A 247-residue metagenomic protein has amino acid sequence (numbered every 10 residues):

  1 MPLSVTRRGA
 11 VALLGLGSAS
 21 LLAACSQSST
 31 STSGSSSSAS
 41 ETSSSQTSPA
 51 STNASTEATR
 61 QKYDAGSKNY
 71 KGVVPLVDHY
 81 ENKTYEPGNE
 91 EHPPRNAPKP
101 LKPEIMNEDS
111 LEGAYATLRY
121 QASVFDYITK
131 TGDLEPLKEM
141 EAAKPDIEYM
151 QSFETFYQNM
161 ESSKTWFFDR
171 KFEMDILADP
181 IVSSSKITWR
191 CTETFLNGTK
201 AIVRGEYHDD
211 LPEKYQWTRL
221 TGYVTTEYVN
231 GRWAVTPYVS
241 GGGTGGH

Functional and structural regions predicted by a protein language model:
M1-V5: Actinobacteria-biased recognition of intrinsically disordered, low-complexity terminal regions
R7-V11: N-terminal export leaders
S26-G66, K71, P180-H247: Exposed beta-sheet edge and beta->alpha loop/turn motif
S37-T117: Extracytoplasmic low-complexity, Pro/Thr/Ser/Ala/Gly-rich segments that lie immediately after a secretion/anchoring
P87-T165: Core segments of small alpha/beta cavity-forming domains
E141-K144, S152-F153, F172-E173, E193-N197 (+1 more regions): A mature extracytoplasmic/lumenal domain signature
E161-P180: A short, amphipathic edge element
